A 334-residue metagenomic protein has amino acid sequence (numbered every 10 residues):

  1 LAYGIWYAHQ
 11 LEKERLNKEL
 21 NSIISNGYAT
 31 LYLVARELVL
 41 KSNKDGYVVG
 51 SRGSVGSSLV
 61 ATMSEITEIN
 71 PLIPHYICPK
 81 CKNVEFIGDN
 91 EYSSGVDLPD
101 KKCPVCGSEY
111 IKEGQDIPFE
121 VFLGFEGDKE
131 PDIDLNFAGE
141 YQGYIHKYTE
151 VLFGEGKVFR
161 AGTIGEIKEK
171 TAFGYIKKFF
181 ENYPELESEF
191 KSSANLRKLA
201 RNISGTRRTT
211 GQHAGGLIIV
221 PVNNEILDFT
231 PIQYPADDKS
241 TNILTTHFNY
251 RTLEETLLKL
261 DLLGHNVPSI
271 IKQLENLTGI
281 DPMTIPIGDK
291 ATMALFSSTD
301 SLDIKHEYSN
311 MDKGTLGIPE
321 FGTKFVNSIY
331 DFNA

Functional and structural regions predicted by a protein language model:
L1, L38, V48, S64-A334: Mg2+-dependent phosphoryl-transfer active-site scaffold
A2-V49, S192-K198, S204-R207: Helix-hairpin-helix/helix-loop-helix acidic hairpins
N17, V55-V60, E169, F173-G174: Short, conserved phosphate-binding/catalytic loop or strand-edge motifs used in phosphoryl-/nucleotidyl-transfer
I23, G53, T323: Conserved hydrophobic/aromatic pocket- or pore-lining residues that grip, position, or stack substrates in active sites
L40-N43, S54-I66: Catalytic DNA-binding helix-loop module of base-excision-repair DNA glycosylases/AP lyases
